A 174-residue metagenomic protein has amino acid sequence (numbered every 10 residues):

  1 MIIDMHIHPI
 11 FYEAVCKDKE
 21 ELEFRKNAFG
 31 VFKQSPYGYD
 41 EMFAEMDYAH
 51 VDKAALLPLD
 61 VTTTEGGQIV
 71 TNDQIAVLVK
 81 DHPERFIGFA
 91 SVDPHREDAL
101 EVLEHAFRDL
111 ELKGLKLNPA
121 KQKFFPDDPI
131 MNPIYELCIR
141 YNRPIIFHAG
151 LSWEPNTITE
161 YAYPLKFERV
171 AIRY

Functional and structural regions predicted by a protein language model:
M1-I10, D47, V102, I134 (+2 more regions): A generic "structured core" feature
M1-L59, T64-G66: An N-terminally biased module of ancient metal coordination in phosphate/nucleic-acid-related enzymes
Y37-D40, D73, N132, L165: A structural signal for well-ordered alpha-helical segments within the folded catalytic domains of diverse enzymes
E41, D98-V102, K166: Short acidic active-site motifs
D52-K53, V61-Y161: Active-site gating/metal-coordination segments in enzymes
P83-E84, I172-Y174: Proline-centered flexible-loop/turn and helix-kink motifs
Y161-E168: Short loop-to-alpha-helix "cap/lid" segments that border enzyme active sites across diverse enzyme classes
